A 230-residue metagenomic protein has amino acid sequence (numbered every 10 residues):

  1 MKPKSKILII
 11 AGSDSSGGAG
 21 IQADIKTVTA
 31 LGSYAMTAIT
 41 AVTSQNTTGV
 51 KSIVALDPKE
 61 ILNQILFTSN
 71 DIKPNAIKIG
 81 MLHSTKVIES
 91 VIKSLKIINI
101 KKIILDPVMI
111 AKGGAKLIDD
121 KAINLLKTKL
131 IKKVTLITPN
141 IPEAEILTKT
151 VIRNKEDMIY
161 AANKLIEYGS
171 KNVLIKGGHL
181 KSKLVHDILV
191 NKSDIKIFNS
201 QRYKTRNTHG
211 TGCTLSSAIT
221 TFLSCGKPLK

Functional and structural regions predicted by a protein language model:
K2-I9, A23, T29-K112, K116: Conserved N-terminal subdomain of the carbohydrate kinase-like
K6, T27, D57-Q64, S84-V91 (+6 more regions): General structural feature for long, well-ordered alpha-helical segments within catalytic domains of soluble enzymes
I10-S16, I195-G210: Short pre-catalytic strand/loop immediately N-terminal to key active-site residues, enriched for Gly-Thr
Q22-T27, I146, T205-L229: Short, small-residue alpha-helix embedded
L31-M36, K196, F222-K230: Phosphate-handling active-site elements
G49-L56, A115-D120, T148-R153, K204: Short glycine-enriched, charge-decorated loop/helix-capping segments at active-site entrances that position
D120-I195: Conserved phosphate/ATP/ADP-binding segment of small-molecule kinases
